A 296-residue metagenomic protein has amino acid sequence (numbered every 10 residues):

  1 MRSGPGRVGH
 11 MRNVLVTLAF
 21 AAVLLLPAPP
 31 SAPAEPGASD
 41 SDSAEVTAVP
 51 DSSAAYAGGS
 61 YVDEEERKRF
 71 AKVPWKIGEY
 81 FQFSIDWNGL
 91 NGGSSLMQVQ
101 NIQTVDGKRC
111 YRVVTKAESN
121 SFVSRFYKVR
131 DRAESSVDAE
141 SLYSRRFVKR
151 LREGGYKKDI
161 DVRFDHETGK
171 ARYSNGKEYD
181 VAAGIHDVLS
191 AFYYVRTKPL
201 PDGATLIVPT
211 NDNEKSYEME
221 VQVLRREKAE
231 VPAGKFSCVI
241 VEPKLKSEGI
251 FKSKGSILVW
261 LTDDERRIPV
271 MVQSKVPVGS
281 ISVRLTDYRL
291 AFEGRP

Functional and structural regions predicted by a protein language model:
M1-M11: N-terminal secretory signal peptides that target proteins for export/translocation
R12-V16, K128, G184: Generic alpha-helix initiation/capping and coil-helix boundary signal
T17-P27: Bacterial N-terminal signal peptides
P29-P33: Sec/Tat signal peptide C-region and signal peptidase I cleavage site
E35-F164, P199-P296: Acidic, serine/threonine-rich low-complexity disordered tracts
G154-T197: Hydrophobic, well-structured mid-protein blocks that either form specific transmembrane helices
